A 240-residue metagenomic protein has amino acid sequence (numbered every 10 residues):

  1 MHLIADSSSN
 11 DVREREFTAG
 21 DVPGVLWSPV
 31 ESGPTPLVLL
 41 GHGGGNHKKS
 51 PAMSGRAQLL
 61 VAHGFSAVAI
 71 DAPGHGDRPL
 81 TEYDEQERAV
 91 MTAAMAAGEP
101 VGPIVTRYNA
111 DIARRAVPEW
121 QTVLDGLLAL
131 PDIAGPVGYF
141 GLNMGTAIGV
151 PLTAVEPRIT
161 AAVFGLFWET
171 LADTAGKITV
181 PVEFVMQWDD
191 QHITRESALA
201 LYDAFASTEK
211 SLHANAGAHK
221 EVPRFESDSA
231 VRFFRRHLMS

Functional and structural regions predicted by a protein language model:
M1-G33, N215: N-terminal cap/lid segment of alpha/beta-hydrolase-fold proteins
L40-A129: Serine-hydrolase catalytic machinery in alpha/beta-hydrolase-like enzymes
M53-S54, P151-L152, V180, T194-D203: Short alpha-helix in the alpha/beta-hydrolase fold that links the catalytic acid
P118-T179: Primarily recognizes the serine-hydrolase "nucleophile elbow" in alpha/beta-hydrolase and SGNH/GDSL folds
I178, F184-M186: Short beta-strand/loop motif that positions the catalytic acidic residue of the alpha/beta-hydrolase fold
W188-I193, K220-E221: Acidic catalytic loop of the alpha/beta-hydrolase fold
A198-L199, D203-K220: Catalytic histidine neighborhood in serine/cysteine hydrolases with alpha/beta-hydrolase-type architecture
A216-G217, V222-S240: Catalytic active-site module of serine/aspartate enzymes centered on a nucleophile-bearing elbow/loop
